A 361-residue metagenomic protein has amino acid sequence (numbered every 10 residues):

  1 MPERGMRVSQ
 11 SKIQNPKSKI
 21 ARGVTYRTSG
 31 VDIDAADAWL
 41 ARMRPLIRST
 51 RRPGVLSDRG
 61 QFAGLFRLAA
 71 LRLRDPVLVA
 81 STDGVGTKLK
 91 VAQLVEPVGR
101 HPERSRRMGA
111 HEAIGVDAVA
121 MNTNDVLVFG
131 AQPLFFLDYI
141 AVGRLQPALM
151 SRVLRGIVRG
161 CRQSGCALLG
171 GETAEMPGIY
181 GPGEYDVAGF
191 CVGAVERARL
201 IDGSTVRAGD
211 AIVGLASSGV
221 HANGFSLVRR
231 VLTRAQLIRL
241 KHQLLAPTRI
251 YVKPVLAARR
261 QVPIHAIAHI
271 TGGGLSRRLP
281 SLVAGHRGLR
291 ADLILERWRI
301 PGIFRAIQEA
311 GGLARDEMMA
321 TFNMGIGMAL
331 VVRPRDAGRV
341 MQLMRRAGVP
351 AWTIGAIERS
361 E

Functional and structural regions predicted by a protein language model:
M1-A21, H101, S105-R106: Short, basic, low-complexity termini and linkers enriched in Ser/Thr/Gly/Pro that act as targeting/leader peptides
R22-L56: N-terminal amphipathic/basic leader segments beginning at the initiator methionine
R22-T28, G99-H101, L149-A167, Y180-Y185 (+2 more regions): Glycine-/charge-enriched secondary-structure boundary and capping motifs
D32, D83, G209, H269 (+1 more regions): Residue-level signature of catalytic and energy-coupling elements of molecular machines, predominantly ATP/GTP-dependent
R42-S218: Glycine-rich phosphate/pyrophosphate-binding loop regions near the starts of catalytic domains
L71, G84-G86, V192-E196, S218-V220 (+4 more regions): Short, glycine-/Ser/Thr-/acidic-enriched flexible segments
G130-Q132, L227, P263, P350: Short loop/turn motifs at secondary-structure junctions
V206-H242: Acidic, glycine-rich loop-and-beta core segments that form the ion-binding/anion-interacting portion of active sites
